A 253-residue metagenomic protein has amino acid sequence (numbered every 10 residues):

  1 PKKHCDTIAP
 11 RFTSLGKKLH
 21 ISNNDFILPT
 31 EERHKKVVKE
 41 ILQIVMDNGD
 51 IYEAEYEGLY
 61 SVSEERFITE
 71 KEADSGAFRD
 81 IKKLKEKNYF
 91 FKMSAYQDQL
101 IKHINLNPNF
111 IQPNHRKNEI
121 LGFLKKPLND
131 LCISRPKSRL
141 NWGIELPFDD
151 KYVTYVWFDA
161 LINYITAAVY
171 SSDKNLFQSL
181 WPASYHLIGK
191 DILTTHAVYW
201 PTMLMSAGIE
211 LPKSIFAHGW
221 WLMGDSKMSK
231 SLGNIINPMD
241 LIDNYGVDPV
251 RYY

Functional and structural regions predicted by a protein language model:
P1-Y52, M203: N-terminal Rossmann-like or analogous alpha/beta NTP/dinucleotide-binding catalytic cores that position adenine
T7, P29, E57-L59, A217: Residue-level "edge-of-site" marker
S22, G58-E64: Short, conserved phosphate-binding/catalytic loop or strand-edge motifs used in phosphoryl-/nucleotidyl-transfer
L28, R33-V37, G76-A77, I81-Y253: Structured secondary-structure scaffolds
E40-Q43, I68-K71, S231: Short, surface-exposed amphipathic charged segments that create phosphate/polyanion-binding patches used for binding
M46-E57, F67-K71, L84: Short, flexible, mixed-charge glycine/proline-rich loop motifs that serve as phosphate/nucleic-acid-contacting
E57-L59, A73, D130: Cys/His-enriched microdomains
S61-S63, D74-F78: Short cysteine-rich clusters marking metal-coordination/redox-active sites
